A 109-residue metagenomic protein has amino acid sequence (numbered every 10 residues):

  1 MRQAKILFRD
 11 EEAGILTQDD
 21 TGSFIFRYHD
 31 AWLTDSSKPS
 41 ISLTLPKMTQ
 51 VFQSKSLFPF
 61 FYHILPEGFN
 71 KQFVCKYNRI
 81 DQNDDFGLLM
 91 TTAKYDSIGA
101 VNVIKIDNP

Functional and structural regions predicted by a protein language model:
M1-P109: Phosphate/dinucleotide-binding and metal-coordinating scaffold of catalytic cores in nucleotide-dependent enzymes
